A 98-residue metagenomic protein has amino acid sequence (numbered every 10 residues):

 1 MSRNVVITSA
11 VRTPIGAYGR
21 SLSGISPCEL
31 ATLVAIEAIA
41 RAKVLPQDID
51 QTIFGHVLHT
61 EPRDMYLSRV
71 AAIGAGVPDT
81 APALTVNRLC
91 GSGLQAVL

Functional and structural regions predicted by a protein language model:
M1-S26, E37: Condensing-enzyme catalytic core mediating Claisen C-C bond formation in acyl metabolism
S21, I25, E29, L33 (+3 more regions): Active-site loop-to-helix "anion-binding N-cap" substructures in soluble metabolic enzymes
C28-K43, L67-A71, A96: Short, well-ordered amphipathic alpha-helical segments that serve as non-catalytic structural scaffolds within diverse
T52, H56-L98: Conserved catalytic cysteine-centered active-site region of acyl-thioester-dependent Claisen-condensing enzymes
